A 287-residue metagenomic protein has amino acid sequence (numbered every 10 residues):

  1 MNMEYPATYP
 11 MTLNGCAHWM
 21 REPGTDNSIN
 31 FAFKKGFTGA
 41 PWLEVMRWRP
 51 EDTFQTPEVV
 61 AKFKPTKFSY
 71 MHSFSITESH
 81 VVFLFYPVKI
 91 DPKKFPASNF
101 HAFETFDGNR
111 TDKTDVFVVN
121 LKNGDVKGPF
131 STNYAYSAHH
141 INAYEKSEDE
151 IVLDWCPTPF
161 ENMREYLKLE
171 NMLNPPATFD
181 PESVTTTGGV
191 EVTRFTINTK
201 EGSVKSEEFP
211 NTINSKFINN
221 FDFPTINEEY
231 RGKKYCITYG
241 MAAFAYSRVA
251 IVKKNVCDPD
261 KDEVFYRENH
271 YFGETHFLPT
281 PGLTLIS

Functional and structural regions predicted by a protein language model:
M1-S287: Beta-propeller domains
